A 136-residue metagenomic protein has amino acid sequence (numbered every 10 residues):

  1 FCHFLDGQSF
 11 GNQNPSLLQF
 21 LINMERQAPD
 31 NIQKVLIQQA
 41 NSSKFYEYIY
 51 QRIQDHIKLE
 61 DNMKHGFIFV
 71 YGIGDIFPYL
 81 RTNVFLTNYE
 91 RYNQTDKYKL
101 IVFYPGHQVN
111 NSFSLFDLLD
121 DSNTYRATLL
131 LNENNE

Functional and structural regions predicted by a protein language model:
F1, Y71-G72, P105: Short loop/turn segments at strand-loop or loop-helix junctions that form parts of catalytic or ligand-binding pockets
F1-F45: Long, charge-dense
Q8-Q13, H56-H65, Y92-K97: Intrinsically disordered, low-complexity coil segments
Q39-Y46, I73-Y79, Q108-V109: Short acidic, S/G/P-rich loop/turn micro-motifs used as interaction or catalytic elements
N41-H65: Mid-core helix/loop region of P-loop NTP-binding domains shared across ATPases and GTPases
H56-N62, I73-L80: Short acidic, glycine/proline-enriched loop segments that cap or flank alpha-helices
F67-F69: Structural motif
L80-E136: Glycine-rich, aromatic-bearing surface loops/beta-hairpins
